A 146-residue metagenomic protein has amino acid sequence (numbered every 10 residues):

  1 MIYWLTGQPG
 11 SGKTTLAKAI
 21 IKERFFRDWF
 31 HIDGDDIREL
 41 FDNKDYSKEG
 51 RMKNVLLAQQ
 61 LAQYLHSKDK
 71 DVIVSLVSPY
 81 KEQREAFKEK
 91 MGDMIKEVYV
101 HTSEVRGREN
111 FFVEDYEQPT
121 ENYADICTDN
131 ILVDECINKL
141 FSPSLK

Functional and structural regions predicted by a protein language model:
I2: Walker A (P-loop) ATP-phosphate-binding motif of ABC ATPase nucleotide-binding domains
L5: Hydrophobic anchor at the beta1->P-loop junction of P-loop NTPases
Q8: P-loop (Walker A) phosphate-binding loop of NTP-binding proteins
S11: ATP-binding Walker
T14-Q63, S67: Conserved substrate/cofactor phosphate-moiety recognition/catalytic segment in nucleotide-dependent phosphotransferases
W29-H31, I95-Y99, Y123-D125: Conserved beta-strand scaffold positions in the cores of enzyme catalytic domains, especially in NTP/NDP-utilizing
L40, K44-D45, A62-V72, L76-P119: ATP-dependent NMP and nucleoside kinases share a basic, alpha-helical "lid"
V100-K146: Small-molecule kinase domains that catalyze NTP-dependent phosphoryl transfer to phosphate-bearing small molecules
